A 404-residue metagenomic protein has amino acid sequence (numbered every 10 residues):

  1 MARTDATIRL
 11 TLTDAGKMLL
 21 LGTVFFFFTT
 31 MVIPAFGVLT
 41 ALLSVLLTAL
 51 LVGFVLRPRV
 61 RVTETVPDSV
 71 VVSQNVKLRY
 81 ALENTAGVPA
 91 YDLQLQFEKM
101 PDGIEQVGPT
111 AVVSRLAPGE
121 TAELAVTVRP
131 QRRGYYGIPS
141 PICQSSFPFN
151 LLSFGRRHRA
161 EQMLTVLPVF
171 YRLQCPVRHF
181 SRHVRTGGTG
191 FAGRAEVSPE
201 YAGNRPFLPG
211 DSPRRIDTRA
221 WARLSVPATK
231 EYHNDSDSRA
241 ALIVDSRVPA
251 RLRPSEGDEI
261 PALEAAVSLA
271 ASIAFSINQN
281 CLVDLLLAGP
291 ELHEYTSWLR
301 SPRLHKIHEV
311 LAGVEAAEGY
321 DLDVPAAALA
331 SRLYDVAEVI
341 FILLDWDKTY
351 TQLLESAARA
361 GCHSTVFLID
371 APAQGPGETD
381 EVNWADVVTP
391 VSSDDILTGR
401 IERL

Functional and structural regions predicted by a protein language model:
M1-T63: Extracellular/lumenal glycan-associated context and N-glycosylation machinery
I8, R219-W221, W346-D347: Short, solvent-exposed secondary-structure boundary motifs
R9-T13, S73, D258-P261, Y320-P325 (+1 more regions): Secondary-structure junction/capping motif
L10, S114-L116, P213, P302 (+1 more regions): Short coil/turn linker and secondary-structure boundary residues
T13, F28-I33, D92, V169 (+5 more regions): Intrinsic-disorder/low-complexity, polar/charged segments
L19-L21, V38, L51, L173-V177 (+2 more regions): Short hydrophobic/aromatic-rich motifs at helix boundaries and adjacent loops
S44-Y295, E338-I342, S356: An amphipathic, basic-hydrophobic helix/alpha-beta surface used to engage anionic, phosphate-rich ligands or surfaces
S268, A274-L404: Acidic, glycine-rich A-domain
